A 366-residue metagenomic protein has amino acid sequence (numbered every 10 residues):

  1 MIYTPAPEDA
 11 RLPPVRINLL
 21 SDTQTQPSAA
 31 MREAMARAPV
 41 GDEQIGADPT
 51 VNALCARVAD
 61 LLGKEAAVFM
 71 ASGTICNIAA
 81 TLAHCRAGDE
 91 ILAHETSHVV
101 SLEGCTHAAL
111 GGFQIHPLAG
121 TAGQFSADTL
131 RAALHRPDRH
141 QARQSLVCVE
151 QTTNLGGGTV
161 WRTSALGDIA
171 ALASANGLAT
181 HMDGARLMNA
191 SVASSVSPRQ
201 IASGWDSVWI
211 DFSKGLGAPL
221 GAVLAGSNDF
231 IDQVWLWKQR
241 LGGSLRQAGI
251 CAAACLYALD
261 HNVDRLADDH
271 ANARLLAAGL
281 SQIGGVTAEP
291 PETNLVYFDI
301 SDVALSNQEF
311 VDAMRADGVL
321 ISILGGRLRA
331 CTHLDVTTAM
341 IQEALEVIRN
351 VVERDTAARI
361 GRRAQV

Functional and structural regions predicted by a protein language model:
I2-V336, A344-V366: Conserved PLP-enzyme active-site core in the AAT-like
